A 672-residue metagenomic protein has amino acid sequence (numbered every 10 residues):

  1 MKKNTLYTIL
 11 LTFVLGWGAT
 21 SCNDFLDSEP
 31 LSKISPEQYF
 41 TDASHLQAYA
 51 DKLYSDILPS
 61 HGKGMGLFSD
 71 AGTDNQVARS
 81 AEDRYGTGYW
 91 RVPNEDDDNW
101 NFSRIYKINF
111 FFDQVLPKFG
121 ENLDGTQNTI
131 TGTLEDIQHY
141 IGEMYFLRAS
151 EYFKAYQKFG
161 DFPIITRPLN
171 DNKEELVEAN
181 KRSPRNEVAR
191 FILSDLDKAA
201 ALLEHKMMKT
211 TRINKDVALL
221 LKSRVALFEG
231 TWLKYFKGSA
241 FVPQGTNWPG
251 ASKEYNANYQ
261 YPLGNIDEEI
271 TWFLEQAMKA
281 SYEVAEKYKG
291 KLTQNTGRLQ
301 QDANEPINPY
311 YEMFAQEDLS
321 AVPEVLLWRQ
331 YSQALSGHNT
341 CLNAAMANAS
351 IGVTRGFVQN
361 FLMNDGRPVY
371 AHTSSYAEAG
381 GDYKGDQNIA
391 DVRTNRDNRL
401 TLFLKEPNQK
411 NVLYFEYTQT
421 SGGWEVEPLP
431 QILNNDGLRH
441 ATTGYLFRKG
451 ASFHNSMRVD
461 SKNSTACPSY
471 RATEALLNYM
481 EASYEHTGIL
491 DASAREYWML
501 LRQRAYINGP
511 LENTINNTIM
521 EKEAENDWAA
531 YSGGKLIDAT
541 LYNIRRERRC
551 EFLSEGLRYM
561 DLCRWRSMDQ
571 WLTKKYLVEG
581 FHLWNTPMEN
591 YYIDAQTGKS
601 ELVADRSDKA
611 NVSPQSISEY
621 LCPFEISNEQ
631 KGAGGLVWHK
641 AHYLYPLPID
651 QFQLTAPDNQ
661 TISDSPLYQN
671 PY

Functional and structural regions predicted by a protein language model:
M1-L31, D561: Bacterial Sec-dependent N-terminal signal peptides
N4, W17, S21, D124 (+9 more regions): Secondary-structure transition into beta-strands, especially the periplasmic turns and strand N-termini that construct
C22-S69, A379, Y383-T394, I649-Y672: Membrane-proximal, proline-rich intrinsically disordered regions
P30, K63-L67, A155-L169, V177 (+7 more regions): Short, solvent-exposed loop/turn and secondary-structure capping segments
T41-P59, R79-F159, E175-K215, I389 (+7 more regions): Conserved, well-structured interaction surfaces
N101-R104, F191, N247-I270, M278 (+7 more regions): Long, intrinsically disordered, low-complexity segments
P168-L292, T296-P309: Hydrophobic, small-residue-rich alpha-helical packing segments that form membrane-like cores
E324, L335, G381, D386-A472 (+1 more regions): Flexible, polar/acidic helix-loop-strand segments at domain edges
